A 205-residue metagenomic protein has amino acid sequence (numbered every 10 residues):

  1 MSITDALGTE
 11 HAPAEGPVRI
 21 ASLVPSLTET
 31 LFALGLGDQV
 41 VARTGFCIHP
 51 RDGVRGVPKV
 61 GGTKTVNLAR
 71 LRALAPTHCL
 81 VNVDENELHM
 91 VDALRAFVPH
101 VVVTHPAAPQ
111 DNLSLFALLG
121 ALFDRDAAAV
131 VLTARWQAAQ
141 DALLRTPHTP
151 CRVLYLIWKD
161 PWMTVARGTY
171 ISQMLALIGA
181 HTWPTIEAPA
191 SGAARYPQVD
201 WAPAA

Functional and structural regions predicted by a protein language model:
M1-A205: N-terminal ligand-binding lobe of clamshell/alpha-beta domains
